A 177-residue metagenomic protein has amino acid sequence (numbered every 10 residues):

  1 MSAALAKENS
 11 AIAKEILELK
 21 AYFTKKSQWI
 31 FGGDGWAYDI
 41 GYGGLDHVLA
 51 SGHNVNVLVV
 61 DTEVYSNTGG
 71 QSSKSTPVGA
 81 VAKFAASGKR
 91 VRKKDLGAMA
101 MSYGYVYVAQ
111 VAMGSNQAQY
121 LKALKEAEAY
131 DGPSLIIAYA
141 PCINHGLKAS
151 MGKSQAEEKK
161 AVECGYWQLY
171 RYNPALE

Functional and structural regions predicted by a protein language model:
M1, I16, A138-Y139: Short coil/turn segments at secondary-structure boundaries
M1-E8, E163: Low-complexity, highly charged intrinsically disordered N-terminal segments that act as targeting/localization
A6-Q71, V108, G114-D131: Thiamine diphosphate
Y22-T24, T76-A129: Conserved thiamine diphosphate
Y42, D46-L49, G69, T76 (+3 more regions): Solvent-exposed, flexible loop/coil residues
S72-K94, G152-Y170: Acidic, Ser/Thr-rich peripheral helices and adjacent loops at domain boundaries
G114, Y120-E177: Glycine/aspartate-rich loop-and-adjacent alpha/beta segment that forms the canonical ThDP
